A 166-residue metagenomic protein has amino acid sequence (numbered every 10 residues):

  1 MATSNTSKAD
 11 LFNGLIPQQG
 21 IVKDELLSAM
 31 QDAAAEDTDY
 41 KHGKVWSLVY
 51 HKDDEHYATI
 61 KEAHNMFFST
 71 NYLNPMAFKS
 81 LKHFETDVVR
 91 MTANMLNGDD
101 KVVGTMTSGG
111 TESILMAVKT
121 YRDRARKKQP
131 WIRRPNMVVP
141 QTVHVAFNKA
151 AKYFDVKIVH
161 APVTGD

Functional and structural regions predicted by a protein language model:
M1-K101: N-terminal entrance/gating region of PLP-dependent enzymes' catalytic architecture
V49, T105, V138: Residues in well-ordered beta-strands of folded domains
F67-F68, R124-R126, V156-H160: Short, low-complexity, polar/charged sequence segments that are solvent-exposed and flexible
K82-E85, V89-R90, K101-P130, F147-A150: Conserved beta-loop-alpha segment that forms the PLP phosphate-binding cup at the N-terminus of a helix
N94-G98, P130, D155: Glycine-centered secondary-structure boundary/capping sites
S108-T111, W131-P135, V139-D166: PLP-dependent aminotransferase-class I/II
